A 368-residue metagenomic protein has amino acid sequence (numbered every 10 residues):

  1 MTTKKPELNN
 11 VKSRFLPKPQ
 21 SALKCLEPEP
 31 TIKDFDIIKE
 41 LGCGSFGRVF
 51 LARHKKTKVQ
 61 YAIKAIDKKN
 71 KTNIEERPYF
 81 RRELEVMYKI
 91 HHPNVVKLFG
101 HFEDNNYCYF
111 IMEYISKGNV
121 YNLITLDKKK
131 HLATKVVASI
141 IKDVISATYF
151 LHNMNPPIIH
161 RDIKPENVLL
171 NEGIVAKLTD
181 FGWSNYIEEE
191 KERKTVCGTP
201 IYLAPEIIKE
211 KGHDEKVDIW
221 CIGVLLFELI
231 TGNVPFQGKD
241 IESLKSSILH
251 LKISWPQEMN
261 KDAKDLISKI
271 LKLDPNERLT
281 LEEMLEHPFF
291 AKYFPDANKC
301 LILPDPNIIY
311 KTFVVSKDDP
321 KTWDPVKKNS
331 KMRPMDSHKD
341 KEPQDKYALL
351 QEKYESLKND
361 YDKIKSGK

Functional and structural regions predicted by a protein language model:
R48: Conserved N-lobe ATP-binding subsite of Hanks-type protein kinase domains, especially the beta3 VAIK lysine
F80-E85: Regulatory alphaC helix of protein kinase catalytic domains
H101: Activation-segment/catalytic-loop signature of the eukaryotic protein kinase fold
N106-N119, L123: Conserved short submotifs of the Hanks-type protein kinase catalytic core that shape the nucleotide-binding pocket
I140-I141: Activation segment signature within eukaryotic-like protein kinase domains
E282, E286-K346: C-terminal regulatory tails of eukaryotic serine/threonine kinases
